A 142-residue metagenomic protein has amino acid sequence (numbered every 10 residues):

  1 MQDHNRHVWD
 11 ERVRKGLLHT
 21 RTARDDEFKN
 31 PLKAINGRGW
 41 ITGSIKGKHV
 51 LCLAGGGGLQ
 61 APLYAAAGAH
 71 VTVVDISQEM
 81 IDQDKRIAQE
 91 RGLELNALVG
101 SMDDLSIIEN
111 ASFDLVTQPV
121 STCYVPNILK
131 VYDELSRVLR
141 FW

Functional and structural regions predicted by a protein language model:
M1-K46, L59-Q60: Conserved class I S-adenosyl-L-methionine
S44-I45, E109-N110, Y132: A short, aliphatic-rich alpha-helical micro-motif
K48-L105: Class I SAM-dependent methyltransferase SAM/SAH-binding core
D103-V116: A short acidic, Gly/Pro-enriched loop at the edge of an enzyme's catalytic core that lines a small-molecule cofactor
D114-L129: A short SAM/SAH-binding and catalytic strip from SAM-dependent methyltransferases
L129-W142: A short glycine-rich, Lys/Arg-flanked "PGG" loop and its adjoining helix->strand segment in the class I
